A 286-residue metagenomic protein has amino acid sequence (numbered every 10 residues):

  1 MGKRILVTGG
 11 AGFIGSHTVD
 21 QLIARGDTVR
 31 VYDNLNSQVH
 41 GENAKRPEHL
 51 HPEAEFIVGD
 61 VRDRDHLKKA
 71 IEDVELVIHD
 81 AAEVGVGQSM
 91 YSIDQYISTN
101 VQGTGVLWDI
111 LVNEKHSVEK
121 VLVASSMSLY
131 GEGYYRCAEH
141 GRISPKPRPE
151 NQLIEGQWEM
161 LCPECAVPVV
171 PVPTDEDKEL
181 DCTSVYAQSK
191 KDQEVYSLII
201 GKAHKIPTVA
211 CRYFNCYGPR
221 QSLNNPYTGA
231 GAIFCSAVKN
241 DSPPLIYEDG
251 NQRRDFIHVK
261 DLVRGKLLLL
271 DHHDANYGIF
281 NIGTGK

Functional and structural regions predicted by a protein language model:
M1-F214: N-terminal Rossmann-like NAD(P)+-binding domain of SDR-like oxidoreductases, especially those catalyzing
L22, L107, I200, A230 (+2 more regions): A short, amphipathic alpha-helix embedded in the catalytic core of nucleotide-handling enzymes
H40, S89, L223-Y227, D255-F256: Alpha-helix N-cap/helix-start motif
H66, V106-D109, F256, D261-R264 (+1 more regions): Conserved mid-core alpha-helix of short-chain dehydrogenase/reductase
I71, K115, V238, H273-D274: A generic alpha-to-beta junction signature in SAM-dependent methyltransferases
K191, H204, V209, C216-A232 (+5 more regions): Glycine/proline-rich active-site loop of Rossmann-fold NAD(P)-dependent oxidoreductases
